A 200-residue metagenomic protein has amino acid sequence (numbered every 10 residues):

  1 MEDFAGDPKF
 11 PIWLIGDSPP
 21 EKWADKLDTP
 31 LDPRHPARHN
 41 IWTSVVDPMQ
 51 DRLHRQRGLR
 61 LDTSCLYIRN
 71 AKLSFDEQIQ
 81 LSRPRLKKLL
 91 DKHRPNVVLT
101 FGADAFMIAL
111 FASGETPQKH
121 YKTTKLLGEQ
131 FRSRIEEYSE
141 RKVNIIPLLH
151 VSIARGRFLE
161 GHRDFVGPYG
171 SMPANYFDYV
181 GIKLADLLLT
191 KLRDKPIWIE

Functional and structural regions predicted by a protein language model:
M1-P48, K88, S133-R141, R157 (+1 more regions): Active-site and ligand/interface coordination hotspots across diverse enzymes and nucleic-acid-associated assemblies
P11-W13, R57-G58, N96-L99, V143-I146: Hydrophobic beta-strand segments of well-ordered beta-sheets in folded domains
D17-S18, T63, T100-A105, H150: Short, well-ordered beta-to-alpha junction loops that form the rim of enzyme active sites and present histidine/acidic
E21-D25, Y67-A71, A105-A112, I153-F158: Short catalytic/ligand-binding loop motif for oxyanion handling, primarily in non-cytosolic enzymes, centered on
P36-E77: Short, surface-exposed acidic-centric catalytic microdomains
S74-I79, R83, G114-E200: C-terminal capping/extension of enzyme domains
K87-A103: Proline-aspartate-enriched helix->loop->beta-strand connector
D91-K92, L110-Q118: Short, surface-exposed basic-aromatic patches at helix termini and helix-loop junctions that form
